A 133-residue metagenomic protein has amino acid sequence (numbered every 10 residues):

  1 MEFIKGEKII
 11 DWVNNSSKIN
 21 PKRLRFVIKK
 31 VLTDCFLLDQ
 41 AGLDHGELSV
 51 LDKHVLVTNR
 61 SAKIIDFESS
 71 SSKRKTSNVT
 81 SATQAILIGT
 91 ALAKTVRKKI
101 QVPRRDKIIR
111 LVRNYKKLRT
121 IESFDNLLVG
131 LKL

Functional and structural regions predicted by a protein language model:
M1-I28: Conserved structural core of kinase catalytic domains
C35-D44: Protein kinase catalytic-loop region centered on the HRD/HxD motif
G46-V50: Residue immediately N-terminal to the catalytic "proton-acceptor" Asp in the protein kinase catalytic loop
D52-V57: Hydrophobic residue at the +6 position relative to the catalytic HRD Asp in the kinase catalytic loop
T58-L133: C-lobe/activation-segment region of protein kinase-like
